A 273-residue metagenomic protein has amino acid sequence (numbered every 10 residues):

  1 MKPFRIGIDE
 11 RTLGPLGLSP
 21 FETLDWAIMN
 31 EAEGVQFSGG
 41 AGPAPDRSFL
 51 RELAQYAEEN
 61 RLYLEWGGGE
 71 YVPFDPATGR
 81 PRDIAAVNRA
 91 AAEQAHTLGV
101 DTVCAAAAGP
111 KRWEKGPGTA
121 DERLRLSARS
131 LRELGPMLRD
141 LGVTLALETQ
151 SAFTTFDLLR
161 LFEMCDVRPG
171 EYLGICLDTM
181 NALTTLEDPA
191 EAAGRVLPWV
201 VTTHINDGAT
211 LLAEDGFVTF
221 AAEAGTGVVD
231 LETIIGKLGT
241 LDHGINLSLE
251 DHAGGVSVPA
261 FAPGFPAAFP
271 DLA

Functional and structural regions predicted by a protein language model:
M1-R5, P20-I28, T155-G174, L183-A273: Histidine-acidic metal/acid-base catalytic patches
M1-V100, P270-A273: N-terminal pre-domain/capping segments
F4-R11, V35-F37, L64-G69, V103-A105 (+4 more regions): Hydrophobic faces of well-ordered beta-strands that scaffold small-molecule active sites in alpha/beta enzyme cores
G7-E10, F37-G39, D75-A77, G118-A120 (+3 more regions): A short, structure-level motif marking secondary-structure boundaries and short turns
I8, A27, V35, A57 (+8 more regions): Conserved, mostly hydrophobic/aromatic
L13-L18, F37-F49, V72-I84, K111-K115 (+4 more regions): Acidic-and-aromatic substrate-binding clefts and catalytic sites of carbohydrate-active enzymes
I28-S38, A92-A95, S127, L131 (+3 more regions): A short, hydrophobic secondary-structure junction motif
E58-E59, Y63, A77-G174: Active-site acidic/histidine proton-transfer and metal-coordination neighborhood in alpha/beta enzyme cores
